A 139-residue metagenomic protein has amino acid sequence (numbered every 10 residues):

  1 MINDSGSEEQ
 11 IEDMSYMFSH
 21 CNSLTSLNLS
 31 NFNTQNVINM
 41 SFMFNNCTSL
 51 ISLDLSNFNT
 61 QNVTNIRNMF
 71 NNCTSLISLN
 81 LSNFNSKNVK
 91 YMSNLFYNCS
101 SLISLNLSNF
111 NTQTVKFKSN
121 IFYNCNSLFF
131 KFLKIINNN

Functional and structural regions predicted by a protein language model:
M1-N139: Negatively charged
